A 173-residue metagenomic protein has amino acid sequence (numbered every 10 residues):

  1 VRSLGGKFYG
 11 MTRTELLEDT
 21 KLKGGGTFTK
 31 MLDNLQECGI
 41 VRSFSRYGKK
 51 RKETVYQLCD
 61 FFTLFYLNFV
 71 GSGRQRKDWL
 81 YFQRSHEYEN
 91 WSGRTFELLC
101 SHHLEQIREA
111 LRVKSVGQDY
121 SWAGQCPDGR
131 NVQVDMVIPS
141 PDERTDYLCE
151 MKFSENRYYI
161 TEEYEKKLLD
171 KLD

Functional and structural regions predicted by a protein language model:
V1-V134: Accessory nucleic acid-recognition modules appended to NTPase machines
R74-Q75, E165-L168: Glycine-rich, phosphate-binding/catalytic loops in enzymes
L104, V134-E155, L168: Conserved catalytic cores of phosphodiester-cleaving nucleases, focusing on short active-site segments
Y158-I160, E165: Conserved RecA-like helicase motor core of SF1/SF2 enzymes
L172-D173: Nucleic-acid nuclease catalytic cores
